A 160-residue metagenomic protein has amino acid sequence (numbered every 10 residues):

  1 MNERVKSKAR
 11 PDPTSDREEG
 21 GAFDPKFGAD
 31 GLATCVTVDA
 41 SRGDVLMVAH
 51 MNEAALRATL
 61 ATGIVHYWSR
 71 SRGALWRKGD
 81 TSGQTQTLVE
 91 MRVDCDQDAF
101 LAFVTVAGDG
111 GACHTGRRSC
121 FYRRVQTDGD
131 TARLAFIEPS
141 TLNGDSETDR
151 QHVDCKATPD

Functional and structural regions predicted by a protein language model:
E3-L32, V38-L46, M51-D160: C-terminal binding/interaction regions
